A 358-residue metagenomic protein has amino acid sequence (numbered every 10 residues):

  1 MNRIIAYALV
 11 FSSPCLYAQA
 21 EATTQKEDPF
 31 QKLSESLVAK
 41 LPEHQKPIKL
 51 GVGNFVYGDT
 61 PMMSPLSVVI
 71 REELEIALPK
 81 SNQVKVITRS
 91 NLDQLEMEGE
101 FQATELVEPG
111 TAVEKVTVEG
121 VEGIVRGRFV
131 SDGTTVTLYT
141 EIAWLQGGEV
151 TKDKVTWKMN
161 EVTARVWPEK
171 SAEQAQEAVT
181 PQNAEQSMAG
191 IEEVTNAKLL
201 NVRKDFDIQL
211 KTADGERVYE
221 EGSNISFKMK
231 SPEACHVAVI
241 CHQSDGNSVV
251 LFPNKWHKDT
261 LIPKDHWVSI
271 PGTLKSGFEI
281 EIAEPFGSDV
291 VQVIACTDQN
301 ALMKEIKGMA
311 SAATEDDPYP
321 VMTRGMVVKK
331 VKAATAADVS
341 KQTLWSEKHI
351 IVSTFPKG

Functional and structural regions predicted by a protein language model:
I4-S13: Sec-dependent N-terminal signal peptides
A18-S81: A structural "domain/chain start" motif
T24, T117-E122, S131-G358: Secretory-pathway glycoprotein ectodomains that are cysteine- and/or Ser/Thr/Pro-rich
L37-K40, A112-V113, F278-I280: Short, charged beta->alpha transition segments
G53-F55, R89-N91, R128-F129, I240-H242 (+1 more regions): Active-site-proximal beta-strand/loop segments in catalytic clefts of secreted hydrolases
P61-E75, P79-Y139: Short, solvent-exposed, polar/charged sequence segments at loop or secondary-structure edges
